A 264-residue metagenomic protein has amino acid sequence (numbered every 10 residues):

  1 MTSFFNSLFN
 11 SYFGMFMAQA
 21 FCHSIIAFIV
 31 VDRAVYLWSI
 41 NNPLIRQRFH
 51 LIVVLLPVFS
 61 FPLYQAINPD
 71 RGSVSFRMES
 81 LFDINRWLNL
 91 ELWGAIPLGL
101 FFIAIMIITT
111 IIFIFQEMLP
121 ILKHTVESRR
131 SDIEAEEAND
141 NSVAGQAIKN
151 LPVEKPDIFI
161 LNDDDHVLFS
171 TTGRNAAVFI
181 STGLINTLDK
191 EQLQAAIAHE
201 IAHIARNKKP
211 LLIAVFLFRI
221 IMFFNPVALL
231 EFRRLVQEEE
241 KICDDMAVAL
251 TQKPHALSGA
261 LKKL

Functional and structural regions predicted by a protein language model:
T2-F76, W93-R130: Transmembrane alpha-helix/interfacial motif
F9, F159, V167-V178, A247-L264: Short, non-transmembrane cytosolic segments of multipass membrane proteins
L92-F179: Juxtamembrane/interface helices at transmembrane-helix boundaries
I133-A147, L151, L230-L264: Short helix/loop segments within enzyme catalytic domains that coordinate or immediately flank catalytic cofactors
F179-A195: Short pre-active-site segment immediately N-terminal to the catalytic Zn-binding motif
L188, I197-A205, I242, M246: Active-site His/Glu-centered metal-binding helix of metallohydrolases
I201-I220, Q252-H255: Catalytic Zn2+-binding segment of zinc metalloproteases
